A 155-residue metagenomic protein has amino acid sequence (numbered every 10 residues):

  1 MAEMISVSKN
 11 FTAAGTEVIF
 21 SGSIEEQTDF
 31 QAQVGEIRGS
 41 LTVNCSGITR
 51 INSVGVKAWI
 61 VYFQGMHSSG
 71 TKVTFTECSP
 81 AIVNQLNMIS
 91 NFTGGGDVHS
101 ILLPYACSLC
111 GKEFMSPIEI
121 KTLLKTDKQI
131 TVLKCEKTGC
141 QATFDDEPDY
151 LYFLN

Functional and structural regions predicted by a protein language model:
M1-E17: Short beta-strand/loop segment at the start of cytosolic alpha/beta domains
M1-M4, M66, M88, M115: Detector for methionine-enriched segments
M4-V7, D29, N44, M115-E119 (+1 more regions): Short, solvent-exposed coil/turn linker segments
S6-S8, I19, T74, T131-K134 (+1 more regions): Ser/Thr- (and often Asn-) enriched beta-sheet segments in non-cytosolic proteins
G15-H99: Amphipathic alpha-helical interaction surfaces in cytosolic regulatory modules
N87-N155: Cys/His-clustered metal-coordination modules, chiefly Zn-binding fingers
